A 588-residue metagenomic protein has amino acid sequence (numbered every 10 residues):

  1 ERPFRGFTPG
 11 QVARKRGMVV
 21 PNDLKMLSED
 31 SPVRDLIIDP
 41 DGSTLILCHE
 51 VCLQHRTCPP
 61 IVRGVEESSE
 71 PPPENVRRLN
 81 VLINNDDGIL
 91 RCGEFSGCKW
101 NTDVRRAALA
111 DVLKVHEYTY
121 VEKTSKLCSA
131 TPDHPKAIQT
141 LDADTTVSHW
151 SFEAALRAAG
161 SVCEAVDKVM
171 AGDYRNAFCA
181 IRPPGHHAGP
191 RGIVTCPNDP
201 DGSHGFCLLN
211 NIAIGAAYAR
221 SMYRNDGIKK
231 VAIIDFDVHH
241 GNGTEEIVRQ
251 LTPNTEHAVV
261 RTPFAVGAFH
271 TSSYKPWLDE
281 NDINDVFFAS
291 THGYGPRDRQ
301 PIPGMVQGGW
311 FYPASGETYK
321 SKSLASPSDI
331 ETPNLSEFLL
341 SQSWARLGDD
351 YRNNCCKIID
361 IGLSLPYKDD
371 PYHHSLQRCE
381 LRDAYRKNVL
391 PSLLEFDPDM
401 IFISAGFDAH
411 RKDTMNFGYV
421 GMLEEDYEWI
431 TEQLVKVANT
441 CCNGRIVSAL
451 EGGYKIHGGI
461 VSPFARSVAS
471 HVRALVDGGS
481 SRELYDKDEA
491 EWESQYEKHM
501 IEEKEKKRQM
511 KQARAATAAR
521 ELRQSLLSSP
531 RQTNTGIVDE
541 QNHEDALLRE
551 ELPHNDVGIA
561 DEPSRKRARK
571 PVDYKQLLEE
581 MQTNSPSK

Functional and structural regions predicted by a protein language model:
E1, M18-L24: Ankyrin repeat structural motif
R2-T8: Ankyrin-repeat boundary/"N-cap" motif
F4, G93-D111, L363, G444-G459: Acidic carboxylate-rich catalytic motifs and surrounding loops in phosphoryl-/glycosyl-chemistry enzymes
V12-G17: Ankyrin repeat A-helix N-terminal signature
P21-D23, R56-T57, S125, G189-P190 (+5 more regions): Intrinsically disordered, low-complexity regions enriched in proline, serine, glycine and charged residues
M26-D41, S151, G160, K320 (+2 more regions): Catalytic cores of soluble, metal-dependent hydrolases
S31-K229, S529: Metal-dependent C-N hydrolase catalytic cores
D167, I181-E428, R473: Conserved alpha-helical scaffold segments that buttress catalytic/binding sites
